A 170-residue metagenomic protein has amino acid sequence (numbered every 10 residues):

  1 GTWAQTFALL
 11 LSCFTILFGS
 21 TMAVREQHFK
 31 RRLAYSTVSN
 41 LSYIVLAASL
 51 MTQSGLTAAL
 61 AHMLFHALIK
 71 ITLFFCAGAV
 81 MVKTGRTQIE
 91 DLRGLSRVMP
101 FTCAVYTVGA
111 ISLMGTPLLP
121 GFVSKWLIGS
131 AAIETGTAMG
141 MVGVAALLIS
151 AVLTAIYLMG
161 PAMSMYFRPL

Functional and structural regions predicted by a protein language model:
G1-M165: Hydrophobic transmembrane alpha-helices and their helix-loop junctions in integral membrane proteins
